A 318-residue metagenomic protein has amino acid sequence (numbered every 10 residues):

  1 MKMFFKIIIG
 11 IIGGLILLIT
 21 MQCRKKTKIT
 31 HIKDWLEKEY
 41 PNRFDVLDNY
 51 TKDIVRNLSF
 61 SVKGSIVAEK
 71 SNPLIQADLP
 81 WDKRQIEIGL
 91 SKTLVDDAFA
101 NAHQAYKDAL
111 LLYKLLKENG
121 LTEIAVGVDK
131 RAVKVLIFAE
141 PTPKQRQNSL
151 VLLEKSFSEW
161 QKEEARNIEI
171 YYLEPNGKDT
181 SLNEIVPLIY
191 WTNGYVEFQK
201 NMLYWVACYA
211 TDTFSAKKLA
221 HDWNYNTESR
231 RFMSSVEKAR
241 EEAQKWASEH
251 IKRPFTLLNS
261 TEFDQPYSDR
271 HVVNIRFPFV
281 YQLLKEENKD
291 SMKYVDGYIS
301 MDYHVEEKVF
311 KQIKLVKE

Functional and structural regions predicted by a protein language model:
M1-L15: N-terminal Sec-pathway targeting helices
I12, L18-K26: Bacterial Sec-dependent signal peptides at the C-terminal "C-region" and cleavage site
C23-D48, F99-L116, S149-F157, W223-T261: Short, non-transmembrane alpha-helical segments in secretory-pathway proteins
F44-L79, D264-K293: Exposed beta-strand-loop-beta-strand "reactive/processing" segments of non-cytosolic proteins
L74-A98, L284-K317: A short, surface-exposed beta-strand/turn
G89-A132, Q145, L152-S158, W191 (+2 more regions): Structured alpha/beta or helical-core interaction and ligand-binding surfaces enriched in interleaved
S158-P187: A short amphipathic beta-strand at an alpha->beta junction
L182, Y195-K293: Intrinsically disordered, low-complexity segments enriched in Gly and acidic/Ser/Thr residues that form flexible
